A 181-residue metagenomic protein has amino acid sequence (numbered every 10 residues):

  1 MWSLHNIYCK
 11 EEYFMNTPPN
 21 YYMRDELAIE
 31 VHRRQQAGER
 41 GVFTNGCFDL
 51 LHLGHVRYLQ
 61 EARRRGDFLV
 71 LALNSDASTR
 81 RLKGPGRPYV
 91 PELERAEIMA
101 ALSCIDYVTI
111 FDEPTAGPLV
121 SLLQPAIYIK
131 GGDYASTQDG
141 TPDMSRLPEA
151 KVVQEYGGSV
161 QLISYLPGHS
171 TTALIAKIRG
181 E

Functional and structural regions predicted by a protein language model:
S3-E181: Nucleotidyltransferase catalytic core that binds NTPs
